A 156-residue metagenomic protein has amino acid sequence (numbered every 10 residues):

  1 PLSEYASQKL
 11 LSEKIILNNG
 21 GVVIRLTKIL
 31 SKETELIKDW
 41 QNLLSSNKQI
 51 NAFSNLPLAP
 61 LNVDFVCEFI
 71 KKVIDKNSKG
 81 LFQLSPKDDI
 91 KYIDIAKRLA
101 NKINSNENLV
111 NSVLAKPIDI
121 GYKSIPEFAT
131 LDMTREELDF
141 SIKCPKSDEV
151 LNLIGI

Functional and structural regions predicted by a protein language model:
P1-E4, S12, N18-N19: N-terminal Rossmann-like NAD(P)+-binding domain of SDR-like oxidoreductases, especially those catalyzing
Y5, V22-I24, F82, N111: Hydrophobic/aromatic beta-strand patches that form the interior of the parallel beta-sheet core in alpha/beta enzyme
Q8: Active-site helix of classical SDR
K14-L58, V63-F65: NAD(P)-dependent short-chain dehydrogenase/reductase
L17-V22, S46-K48, D75-K79, N101 (+1 more regions): Short glycine/proline-enriched coil/turn segments at helix->beta-strand junctions
I37-Q41, V63-I74, C144-G155: Short, amphipathic alpha-helical "lid/cap" segments that border enzyme active or binding sites
F69, K76-Y122: Mid/C-terminal beta-alpha module of Rossmann-like enzyme folds, strongest in SDR-family dehydrogenases/epimerases
K91-K97, V113-I156: Conserved C-terminal active-site "lid" loop/helix of NAD(P)H-dependent oxidoreductases that clamps the redox cofactor
